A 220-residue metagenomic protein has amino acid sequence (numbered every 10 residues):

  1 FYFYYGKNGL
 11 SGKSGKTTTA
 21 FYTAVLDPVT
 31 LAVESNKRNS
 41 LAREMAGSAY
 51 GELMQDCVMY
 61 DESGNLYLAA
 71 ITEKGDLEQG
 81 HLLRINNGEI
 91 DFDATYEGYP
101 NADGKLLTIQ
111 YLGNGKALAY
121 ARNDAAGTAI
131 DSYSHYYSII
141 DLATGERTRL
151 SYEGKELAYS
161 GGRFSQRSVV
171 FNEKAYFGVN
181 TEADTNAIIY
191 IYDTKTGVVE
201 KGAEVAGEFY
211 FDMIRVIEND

Functional and structural regions predicted by a protein language model:
F1-E52, Y60: Long, acidic/polar, low-complexity amphipathic helices and coiled-coil-like
Y2-A20, Y67-Q79, Y120-S134, N180-A183: Short, conserved, GDST-rich strand-edge loop motifs in beta-rich repeat architectures
G15-A32, Q79-E89, Y133-T144, I188-D193: Beta-propeller blade signature
S40-R43, G51-V58, E62-I85, E89-F92 (+1 more regions): Beta-propeller domains
E44-V58, P100-L112, A158-S168, A206-D220: Repeated scaffold domains used in trafficking and secretory/extracellular systems, primarily beta-propellers
E89-T185: Intrinsically disordered, low-complexity segments enriched in Gly and acidic/Ser/Thr residues that form flexible
N180-T181, N186-D220: Hydrophobic, glycine-enriched assembly/anchoring segments
